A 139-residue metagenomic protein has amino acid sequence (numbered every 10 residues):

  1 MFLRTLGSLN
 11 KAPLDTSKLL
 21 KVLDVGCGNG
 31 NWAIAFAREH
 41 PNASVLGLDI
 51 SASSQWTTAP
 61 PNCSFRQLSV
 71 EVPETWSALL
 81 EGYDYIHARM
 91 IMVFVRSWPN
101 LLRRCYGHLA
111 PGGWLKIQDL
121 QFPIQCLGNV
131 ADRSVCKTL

Functional and structural regions predicted by a protein language model:
M1-G82, N100, L120-T138: N-terminal charged/capping segments associated with class I S-adenosyl-L-methionine
Y83-P99: A short SAM/SAH-binding and catalytic strip from SAM-dependent methyltransferases
H87, A110, K116-Q118: A structural signal for short, well-ordered beta-strand segments and their strand-loop junctions that often border
A88-R89, H108, L127-G128: Noncatalytic linker/hinge segments flanking ATPase motor cores
P99-W114: A short glycine-rich, Lys/Arg-flanked "PGG" loop and its adjoining helix->strand segment in the class I
Y106, D119-L120: Serine-hydrolase-like catalytic core of hydrolytic proteins
